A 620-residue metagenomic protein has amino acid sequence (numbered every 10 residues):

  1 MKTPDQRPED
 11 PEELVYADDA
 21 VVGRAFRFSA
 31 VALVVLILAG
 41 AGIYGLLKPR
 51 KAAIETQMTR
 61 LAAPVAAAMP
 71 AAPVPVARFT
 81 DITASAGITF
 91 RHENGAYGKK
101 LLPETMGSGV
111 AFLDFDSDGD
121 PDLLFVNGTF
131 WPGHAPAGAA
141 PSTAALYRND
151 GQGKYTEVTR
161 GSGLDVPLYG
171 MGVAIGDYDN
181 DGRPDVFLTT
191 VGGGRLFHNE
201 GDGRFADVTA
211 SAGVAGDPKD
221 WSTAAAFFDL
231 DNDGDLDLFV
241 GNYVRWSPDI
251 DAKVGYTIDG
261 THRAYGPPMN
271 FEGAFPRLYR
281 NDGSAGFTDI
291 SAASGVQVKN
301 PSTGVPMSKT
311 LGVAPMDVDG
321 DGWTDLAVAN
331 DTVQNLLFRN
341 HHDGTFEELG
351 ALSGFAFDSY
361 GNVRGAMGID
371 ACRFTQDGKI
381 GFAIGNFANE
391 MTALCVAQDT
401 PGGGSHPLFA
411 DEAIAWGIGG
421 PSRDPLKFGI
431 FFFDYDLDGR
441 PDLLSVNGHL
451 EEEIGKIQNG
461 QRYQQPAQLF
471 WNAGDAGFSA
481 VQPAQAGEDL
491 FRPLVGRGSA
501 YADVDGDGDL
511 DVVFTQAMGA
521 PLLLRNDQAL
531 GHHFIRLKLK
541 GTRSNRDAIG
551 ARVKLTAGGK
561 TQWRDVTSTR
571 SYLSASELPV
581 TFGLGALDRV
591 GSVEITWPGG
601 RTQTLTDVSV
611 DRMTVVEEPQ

Functional and structural regions predicted by a protein language model:
P4, L14-V31, L36-A53, P75-R78 (+5 more regions): Gly/Ser/Thr/Pro-enriched helix-cap/hinge segments flanking short amphipathic alpha-helices
L46-A71: Ser/Thr/Pro/Gly-rich low-complexity linker/stalk segments immediately outside membranes or between
T56-Q57, V126-P141, N242-F271, S445-Y463: Short, conserved, GDST-rich strand-edge loop motifs in beta-rich repeat architectures
F79, D120-N127, D181-T190, L238-N242 (+6 more regions): Hydrophobic beta-strand segments that make up the repeating blades of beta-propeller and related beta-repeat
I88-G109, S162-A174, G213-A226, F271-E272 (+8 more regions): Repeat-based blade/solenoid architectures
G107-S117, R148, Y169-P184, L196-H198 (+11 more regions): Beta-propeller blade termini
T143-D150, A274-N281, R339, V396-A397 (+1 more regions): Beta-propeller blade signature
V158-Y178, R183, T189-L230, V240-M269 (+2 more regions): Asp-box/WD-like beta-propeller blade repeats and closely related beta-sheet repeat scaffolds
